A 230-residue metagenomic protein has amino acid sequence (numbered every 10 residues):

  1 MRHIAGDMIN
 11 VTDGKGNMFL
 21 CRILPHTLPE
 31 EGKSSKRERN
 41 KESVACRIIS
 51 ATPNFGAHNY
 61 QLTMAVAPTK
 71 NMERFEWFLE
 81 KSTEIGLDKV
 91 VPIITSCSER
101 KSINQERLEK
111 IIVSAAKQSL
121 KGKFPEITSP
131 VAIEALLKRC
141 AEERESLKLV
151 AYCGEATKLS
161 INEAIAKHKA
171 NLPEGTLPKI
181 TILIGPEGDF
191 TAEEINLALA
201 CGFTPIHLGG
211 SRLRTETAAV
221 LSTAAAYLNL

Functional and structural regions predicted by a protein language model:
M1-P53: N-terminal positively charged helical leader segments and presequences
M18, K41, A57-L62, L177-K179: Short connector loops at helix/strand junctions that flank enzyme active sites, especially segments positioning acidic
P25-S43, E142, E163-P178: Intrinsically disordered, low-complexity terminal tails and inter-domain linkers enriched for S/T/G/P/D/E
P53-V150: RNA substrate-binding interface of SAM-dependent RNA methyltransferases
K148-N196, C201-H207: Active-site/ligand-binding-proximal alpha/beta "capping" segment
A192-L230: Structured adenosyl-cofactor binding patch, chiefly the S-adenosyl-L-methionine
